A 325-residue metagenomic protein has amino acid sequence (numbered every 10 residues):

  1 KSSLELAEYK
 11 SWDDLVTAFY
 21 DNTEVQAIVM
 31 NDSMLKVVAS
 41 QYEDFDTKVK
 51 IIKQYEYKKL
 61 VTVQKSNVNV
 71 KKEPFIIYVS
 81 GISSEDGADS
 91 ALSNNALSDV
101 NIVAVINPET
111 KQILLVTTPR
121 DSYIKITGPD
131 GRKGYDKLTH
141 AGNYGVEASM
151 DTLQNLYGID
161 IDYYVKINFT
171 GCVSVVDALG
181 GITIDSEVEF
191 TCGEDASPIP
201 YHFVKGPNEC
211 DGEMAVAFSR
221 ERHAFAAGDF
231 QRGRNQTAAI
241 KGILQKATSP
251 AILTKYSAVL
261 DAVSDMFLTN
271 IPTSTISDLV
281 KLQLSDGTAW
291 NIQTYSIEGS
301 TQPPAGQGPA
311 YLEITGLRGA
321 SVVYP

Functional and structural regions predicted by a protein language model:
S3-D32, K36-P325: Non-catalytic, solvent-exposed segments at the cell envelope interface
